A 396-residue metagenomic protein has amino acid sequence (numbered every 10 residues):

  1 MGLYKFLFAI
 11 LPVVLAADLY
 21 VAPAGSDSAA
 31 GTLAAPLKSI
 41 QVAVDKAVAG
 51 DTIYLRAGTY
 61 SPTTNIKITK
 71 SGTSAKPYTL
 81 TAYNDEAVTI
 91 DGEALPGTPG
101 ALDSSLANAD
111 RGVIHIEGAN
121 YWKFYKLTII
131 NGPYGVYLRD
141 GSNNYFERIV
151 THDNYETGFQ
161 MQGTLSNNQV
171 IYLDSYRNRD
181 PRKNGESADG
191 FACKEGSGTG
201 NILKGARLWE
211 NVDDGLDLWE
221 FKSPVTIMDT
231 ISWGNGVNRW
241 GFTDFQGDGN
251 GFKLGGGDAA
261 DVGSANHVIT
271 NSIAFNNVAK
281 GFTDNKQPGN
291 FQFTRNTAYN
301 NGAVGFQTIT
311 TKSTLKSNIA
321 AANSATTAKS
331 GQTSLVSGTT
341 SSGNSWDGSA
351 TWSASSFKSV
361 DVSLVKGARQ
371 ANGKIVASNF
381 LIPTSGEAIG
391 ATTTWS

Functional and structural regions predicted by a protein language model:
M1-A16: Fungal secretory targeting signals
A17-A22: Boundary/junction segments of secreted and surface-exposed precursor proteins
P23-R56, S61-N65: Acidic Gly/Asp/Thr-rich repetitive segments characteristic of extracellular carbohydrate-active and adhesion proteins
T32-A35, I116-A119, Q162, N285: Extracytoplasmic/periplasmic, Sec-exported soluble proteins
Y54-A57, S71-G132, R179: Right-handed parallel beta-helix/beta-spiral solenoid domain characteristic of secreted/periplasmic
T63-N65, G92-L95, P99-L102, R111-V113 (+11 more regions): Short glycine/acidic-rich loop motifs that flank beta-strands on beta-rich extracellular proteins
P77, Y83-E86, N120-N131, S142-E156 (+9 more regions): Right-handed parallel beta-helix
F191, T311-S396: Acidic, glycine- and Ser/Thr-rich low-complexity intrinsically disordered tracts in extracellular/secreted proteins
